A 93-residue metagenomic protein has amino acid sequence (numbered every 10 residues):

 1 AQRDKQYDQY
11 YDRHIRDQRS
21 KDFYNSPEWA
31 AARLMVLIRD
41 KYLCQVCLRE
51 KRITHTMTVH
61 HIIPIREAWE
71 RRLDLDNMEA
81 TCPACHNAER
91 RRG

Functional and structural regions predicted by a protein language model:
A1-A31, L48-I53: A boundary/linker detector
Q2, R49-R52, M78-G93: Short Cys/His-centered divalent metal-binding micro-motifs
S20-K21, V59, E70: Generic secondary-structure boundary/loop-capping signal
E28-T58, C82-A84: Short cysteine-rich loop/turn motifs with clustered Cys
I62-I63, A88: Alpha-helical hydrophobic packing sites
I63-M78: Short linker/helix segments within small regulatory modules
